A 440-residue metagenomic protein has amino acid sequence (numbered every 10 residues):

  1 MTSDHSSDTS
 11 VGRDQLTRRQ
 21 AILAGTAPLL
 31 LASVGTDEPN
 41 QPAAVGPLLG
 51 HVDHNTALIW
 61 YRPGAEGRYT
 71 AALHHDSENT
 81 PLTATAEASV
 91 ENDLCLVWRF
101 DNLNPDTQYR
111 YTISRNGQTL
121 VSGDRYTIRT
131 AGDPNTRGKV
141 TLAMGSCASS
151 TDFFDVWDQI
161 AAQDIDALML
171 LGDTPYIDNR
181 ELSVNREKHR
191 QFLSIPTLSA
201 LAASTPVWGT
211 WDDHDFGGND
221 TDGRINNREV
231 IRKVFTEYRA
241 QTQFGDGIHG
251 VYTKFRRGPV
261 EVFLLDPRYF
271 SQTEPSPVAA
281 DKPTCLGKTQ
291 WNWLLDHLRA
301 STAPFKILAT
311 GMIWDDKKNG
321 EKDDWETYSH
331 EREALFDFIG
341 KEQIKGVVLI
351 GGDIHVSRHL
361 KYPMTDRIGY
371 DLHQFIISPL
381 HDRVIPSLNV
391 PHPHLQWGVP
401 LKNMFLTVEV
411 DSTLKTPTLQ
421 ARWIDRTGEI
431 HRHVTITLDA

Functional and structural regions predicted by a protein language model:
D4-L31, D37-A440: Metal-dependent phosphoester/phosphodiester hydrolase catalytic core
